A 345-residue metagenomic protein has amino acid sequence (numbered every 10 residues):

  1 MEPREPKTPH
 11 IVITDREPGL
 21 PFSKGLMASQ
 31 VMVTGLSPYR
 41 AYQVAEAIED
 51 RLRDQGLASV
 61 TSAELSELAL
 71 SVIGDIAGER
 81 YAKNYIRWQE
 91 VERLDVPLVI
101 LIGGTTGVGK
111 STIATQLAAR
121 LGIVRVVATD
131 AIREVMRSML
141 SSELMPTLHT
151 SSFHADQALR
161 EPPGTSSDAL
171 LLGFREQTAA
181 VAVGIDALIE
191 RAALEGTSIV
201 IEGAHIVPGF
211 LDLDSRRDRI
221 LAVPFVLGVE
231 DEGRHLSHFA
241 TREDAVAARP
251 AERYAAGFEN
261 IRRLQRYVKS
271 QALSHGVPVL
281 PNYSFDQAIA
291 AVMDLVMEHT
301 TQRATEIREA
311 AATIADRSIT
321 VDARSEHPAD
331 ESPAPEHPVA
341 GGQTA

Functional and structural regions predicted by a protein language model:
P38-V99: Extreme N-terminal, non-catalytic leader segments that precede Walker-type/kinase nucleotide-binding cores
I100-A119: Glycine-rich phosphate-binding P-loop
I123-S138: Short beta-strand-centered segment that lines the nucleotide-binding/catalytic pocket of NTP-utilizing
I123-V124, D218-V223, H275-V277: Short glycine-/polar-rich loops that comprise or flank the Walker A/P-loop and associated switch/sensor motifs
M139-T197: Conserved nucleotide-sensing/catalytic segment adjacent to the nucleotide-binding pocket in NTP-handling enzymes
E195-I201, V223: Loop/turn-to-beta-strand initiation segments
D218-R266: A glycine- and Lys/Arg-enriched "phosphate-lid" helix/loop adjacent to the NTP-binding pocket of small-molecule kinases
R266-H327, E331-A345: NTP-dependent small-molecule kinase module
